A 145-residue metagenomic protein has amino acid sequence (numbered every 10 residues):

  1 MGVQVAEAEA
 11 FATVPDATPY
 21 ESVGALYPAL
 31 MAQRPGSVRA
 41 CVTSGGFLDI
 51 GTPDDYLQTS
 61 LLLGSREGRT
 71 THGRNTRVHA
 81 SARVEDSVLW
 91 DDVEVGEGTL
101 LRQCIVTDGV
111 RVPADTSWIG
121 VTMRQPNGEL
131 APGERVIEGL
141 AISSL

Functional and structural regions predicted by a protein language model:
M1-G64: Catalytic-core segments of class I nucleotidyltransferases/pyrophosphorylases that form NMP-activated intermediates
R66-L145: Structural signal for interior beta-strand "rungs" in well-ordered beta-sheet cores of soluble enzyme domains
